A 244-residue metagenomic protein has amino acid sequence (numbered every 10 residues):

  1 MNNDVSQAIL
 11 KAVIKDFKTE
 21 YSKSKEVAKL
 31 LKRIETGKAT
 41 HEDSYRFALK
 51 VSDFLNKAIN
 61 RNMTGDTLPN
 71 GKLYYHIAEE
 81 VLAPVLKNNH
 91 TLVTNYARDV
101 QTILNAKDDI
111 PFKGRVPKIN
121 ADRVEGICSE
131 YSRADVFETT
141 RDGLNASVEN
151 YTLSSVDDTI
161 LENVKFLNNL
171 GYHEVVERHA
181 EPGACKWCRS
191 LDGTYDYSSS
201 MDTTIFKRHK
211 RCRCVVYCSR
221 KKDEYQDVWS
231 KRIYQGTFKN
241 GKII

Functional and structural regions predicted by a protein language model:
M1-H209, Y217-I244: Domain-core detector
